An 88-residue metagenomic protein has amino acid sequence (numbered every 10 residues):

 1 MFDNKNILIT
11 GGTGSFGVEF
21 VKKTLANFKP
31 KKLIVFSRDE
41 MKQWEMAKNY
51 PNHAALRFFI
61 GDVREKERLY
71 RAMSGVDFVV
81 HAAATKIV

Functional and structural regions predicted by a protein language model:
M1-N4, S15, A55, R64: Catalytic, metal-anchored helix/loop core of enzyme active sites in primary metabolism
D3-K5, P30, V76: Phosphate-coordination loops involved in phosphoryl transfer and adenosine-cofactor binding
K5-N27: N-terminal Rossmann NAD(P)H-binding glycine-rich loop of SDR-like oxidoreductase domains
L8, I34, F59: Conserved Rossmann-like nucleotide-binding pocket used by diverse enzymes that bind dinucleotide cofactors
T10, F36, V79-A83: SDR active-site strand-loop-helix element
L25-K42: Conserved glycine-rich Rossmann-like NAD(P)H-binding loop of the short-chain dehydrogenase/reductase
N27, Y50-V88: NAD(P)H-binding glycine-rich loop region in Rossmannoid oxidoreductase-like domains and their noncatalytic homologs
K42-N49: Short alpha-helix adjacent to the SAM-binding motif of class I
